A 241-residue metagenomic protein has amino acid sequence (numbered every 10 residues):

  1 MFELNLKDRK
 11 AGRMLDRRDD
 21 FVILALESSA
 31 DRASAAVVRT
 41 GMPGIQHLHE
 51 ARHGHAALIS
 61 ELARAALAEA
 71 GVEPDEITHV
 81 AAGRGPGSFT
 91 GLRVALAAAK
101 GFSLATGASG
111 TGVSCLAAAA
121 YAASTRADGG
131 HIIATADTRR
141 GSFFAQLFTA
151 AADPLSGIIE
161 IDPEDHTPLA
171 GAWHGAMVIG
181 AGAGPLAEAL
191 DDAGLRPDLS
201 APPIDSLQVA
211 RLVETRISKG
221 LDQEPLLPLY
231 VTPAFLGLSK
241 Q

Functional and structural regions predicted by a protein language model:
F2-P43, E50, G54-A57, T111 (+1 more regions): Oxyanion-binding and handling regions
A36, L48, H79-A81: Short, conserved beta-strand segments within well-ordered enzyme catalytic domains that often line or immediately flank
A63, A99, A120: Generic structural marker for isolated residues within well-ordered, non-membrane alpha-helices of soluble domains
A63-H79, L169-A176: Phosphate/pyrophosphate-binding loops at sites that engage ATP/ADP/AMP, CoA/4′-phosphopantetheine, polyphosphate
A68, L104, D191: Short polybasic/polar patches that bind polyanions
A81-C115: DPxDG-like acidic metal-binding loop motif
